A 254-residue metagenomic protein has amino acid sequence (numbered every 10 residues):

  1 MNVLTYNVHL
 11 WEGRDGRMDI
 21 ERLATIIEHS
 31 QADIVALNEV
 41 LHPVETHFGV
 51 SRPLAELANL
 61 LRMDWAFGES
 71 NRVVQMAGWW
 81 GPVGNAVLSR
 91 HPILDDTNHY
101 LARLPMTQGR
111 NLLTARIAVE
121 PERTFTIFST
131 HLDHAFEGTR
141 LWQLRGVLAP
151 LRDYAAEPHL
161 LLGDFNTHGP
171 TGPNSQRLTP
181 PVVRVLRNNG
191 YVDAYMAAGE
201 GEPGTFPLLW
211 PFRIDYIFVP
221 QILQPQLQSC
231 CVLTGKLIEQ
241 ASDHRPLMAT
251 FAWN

Functional and structural regions predicted by a protein language model:
M1-L4, G81-N85, S89-L94, T107-S129 (+1 more regions): Beta-strand-turn-beta hairpins that frame and shape the catalytic cleft of phosphate-ester-processing enzymes
M1-M63, F67-Q75, W79, N254: N-terminal, active-site-proximal structural segment of metallo-dependent hydrolase catalytic domains
N7-V8, V40, L132, D164-F165 (+1 more regions): Active-site metal-binding loops of divalent metal-dependent hydrolases
L10-R14, H42-P43, N98-L104, T130-G138 (+1 more regions): Surface-exposed cleft-lining segments at the edges of enzyme active sites
G16, T46-S51, M63-V87, T167-A241: Active site of divalent-metal-dependent phosphoester/diester hydrolases
D33-I34, F125, P158-L160, D193 (+1 more regions): Short, Asp-centered acidic motifs that coordinate Mg2+ and/or phosphate in catalytic or ligand-binding sites
T114-F128, R140-P170, R184: His/acidic metal-ligating clusters that form di-metal
L162, S242-N254: Surface polyanion/phosphate-binding segment centered on an Asp-His-Pro turn
